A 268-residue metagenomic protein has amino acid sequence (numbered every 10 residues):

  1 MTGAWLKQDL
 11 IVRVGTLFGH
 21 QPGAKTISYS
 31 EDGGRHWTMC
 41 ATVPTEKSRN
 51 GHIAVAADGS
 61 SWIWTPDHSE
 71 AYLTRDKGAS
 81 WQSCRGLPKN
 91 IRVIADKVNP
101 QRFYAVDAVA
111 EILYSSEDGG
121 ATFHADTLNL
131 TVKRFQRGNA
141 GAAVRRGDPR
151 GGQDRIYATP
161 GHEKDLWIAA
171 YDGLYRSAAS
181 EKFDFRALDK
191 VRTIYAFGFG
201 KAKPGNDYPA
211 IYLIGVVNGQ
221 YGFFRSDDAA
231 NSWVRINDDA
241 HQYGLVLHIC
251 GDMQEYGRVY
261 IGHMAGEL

Functional and structural regions predicted by a protein language model:
M1-L268: Extracellular glycan-interacting surfaces
